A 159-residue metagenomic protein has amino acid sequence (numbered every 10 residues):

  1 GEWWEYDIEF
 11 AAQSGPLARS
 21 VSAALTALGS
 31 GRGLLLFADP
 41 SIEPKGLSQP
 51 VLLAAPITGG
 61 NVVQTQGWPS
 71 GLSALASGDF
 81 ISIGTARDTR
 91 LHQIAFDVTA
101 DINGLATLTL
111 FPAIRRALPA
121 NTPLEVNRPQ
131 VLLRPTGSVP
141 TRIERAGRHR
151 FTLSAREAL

Functional and structural regions predicted by a protein language model:
G1-L159: Extracellular/virion structural assembly segments
